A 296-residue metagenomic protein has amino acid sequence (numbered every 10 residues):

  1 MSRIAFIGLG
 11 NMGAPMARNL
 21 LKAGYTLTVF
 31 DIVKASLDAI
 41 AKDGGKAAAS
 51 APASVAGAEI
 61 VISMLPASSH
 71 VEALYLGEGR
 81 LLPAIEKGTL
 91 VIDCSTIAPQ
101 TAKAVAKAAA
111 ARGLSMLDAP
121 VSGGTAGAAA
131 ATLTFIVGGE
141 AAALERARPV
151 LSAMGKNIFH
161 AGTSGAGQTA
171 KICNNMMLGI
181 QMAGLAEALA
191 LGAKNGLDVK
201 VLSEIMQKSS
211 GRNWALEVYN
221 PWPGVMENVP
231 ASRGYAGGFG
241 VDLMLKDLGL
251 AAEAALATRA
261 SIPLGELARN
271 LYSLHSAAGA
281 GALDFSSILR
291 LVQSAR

Functional and structural regions predicted by a protein language model:
M1-M64, T89, C94, T125 (+1 more regions): NAD(P)+-binding Rossmann beta1-loop-alpha1 motif at the extreme N-terminus of oxidoreductases
I4, L9, T96-N175: Rossmann-fold dinucleotide-binding core
L27, A47, S115-L117, I158 (+2 more regions): Hydrophobic beta-strand scaffold residues
A51-S63, A67-S115: Rossmann-fold NAD(P) dinucleotide-binding segment
A166-L267, L271-R296: Helical "substrate-binding/catalytic lid" subdomain of Rossmann-like NAD(P)-dependent dehydrogenases/reductases
